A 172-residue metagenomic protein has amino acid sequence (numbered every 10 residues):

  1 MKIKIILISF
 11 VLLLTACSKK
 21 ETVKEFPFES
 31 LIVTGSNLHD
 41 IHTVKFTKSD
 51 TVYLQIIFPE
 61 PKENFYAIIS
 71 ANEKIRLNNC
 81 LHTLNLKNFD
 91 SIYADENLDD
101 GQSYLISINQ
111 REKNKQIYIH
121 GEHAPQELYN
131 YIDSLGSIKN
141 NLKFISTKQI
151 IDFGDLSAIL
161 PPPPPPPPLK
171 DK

Functional and structural regions predicted by a protein language model:
K2-I8: Sec-dependent signal peptide recognition, specifically the positively charged N-region followed immediately by
L13-A16: C-terminal motif of bacterial Sec signal peptides marking the signal peptidase cleavage site
K19-I57, P61-A71: N-terminal export/targeting and maturation segments
K20-I32, D90-K172: Short, well-ordered, aromatic-rich surface patches in folded extracellular/luminal domains
A67-I69, L84, I117: Generic detection of short hydrophobic beta-strand segments and adjacent strand-loop junctions
I68-R76, I108-N114: A short, structured loop/turn motif at beta-sheet edges
E73-D95: Charged, amphipathic alpha-helical segments
